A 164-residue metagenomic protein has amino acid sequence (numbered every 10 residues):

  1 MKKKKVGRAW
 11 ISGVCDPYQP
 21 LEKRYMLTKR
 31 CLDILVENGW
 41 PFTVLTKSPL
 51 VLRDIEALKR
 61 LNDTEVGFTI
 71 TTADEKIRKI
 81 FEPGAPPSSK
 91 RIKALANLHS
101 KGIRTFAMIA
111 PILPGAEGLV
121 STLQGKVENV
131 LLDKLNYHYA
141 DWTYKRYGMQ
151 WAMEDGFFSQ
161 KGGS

Functional and structural regions predicted by a protein language model:
M1-G163: Conserved AdoMet/S-adenosylmethionine-binding subsite of the radical SAM
